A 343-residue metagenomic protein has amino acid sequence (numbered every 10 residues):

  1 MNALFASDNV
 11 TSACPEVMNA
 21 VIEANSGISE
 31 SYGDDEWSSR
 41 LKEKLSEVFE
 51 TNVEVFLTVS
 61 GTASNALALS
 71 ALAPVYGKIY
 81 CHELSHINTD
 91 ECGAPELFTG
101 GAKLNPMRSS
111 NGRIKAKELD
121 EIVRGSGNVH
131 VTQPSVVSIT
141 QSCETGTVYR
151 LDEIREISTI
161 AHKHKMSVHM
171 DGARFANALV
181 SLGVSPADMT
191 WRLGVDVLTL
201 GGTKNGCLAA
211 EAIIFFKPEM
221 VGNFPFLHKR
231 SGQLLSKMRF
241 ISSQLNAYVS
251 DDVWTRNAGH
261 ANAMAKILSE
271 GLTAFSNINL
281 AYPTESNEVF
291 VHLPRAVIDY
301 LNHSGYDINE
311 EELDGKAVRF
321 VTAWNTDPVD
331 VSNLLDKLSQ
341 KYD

Functional and structural regions predicted by a protein language model:
M1-Y282, S286-S304, E312-T326, L334-Y342: Conserved PLP-enzyme active-site core in the AAT-like
